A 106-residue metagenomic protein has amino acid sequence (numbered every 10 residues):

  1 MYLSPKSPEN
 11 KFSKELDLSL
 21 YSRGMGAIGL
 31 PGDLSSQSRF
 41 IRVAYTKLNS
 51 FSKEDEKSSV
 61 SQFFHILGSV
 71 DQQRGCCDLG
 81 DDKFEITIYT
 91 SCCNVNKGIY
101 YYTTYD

Functional and structural regions predicted by a protein language model:
Y2-D106: C-terminus-biased signal that marks the final domain/tail of proteins
